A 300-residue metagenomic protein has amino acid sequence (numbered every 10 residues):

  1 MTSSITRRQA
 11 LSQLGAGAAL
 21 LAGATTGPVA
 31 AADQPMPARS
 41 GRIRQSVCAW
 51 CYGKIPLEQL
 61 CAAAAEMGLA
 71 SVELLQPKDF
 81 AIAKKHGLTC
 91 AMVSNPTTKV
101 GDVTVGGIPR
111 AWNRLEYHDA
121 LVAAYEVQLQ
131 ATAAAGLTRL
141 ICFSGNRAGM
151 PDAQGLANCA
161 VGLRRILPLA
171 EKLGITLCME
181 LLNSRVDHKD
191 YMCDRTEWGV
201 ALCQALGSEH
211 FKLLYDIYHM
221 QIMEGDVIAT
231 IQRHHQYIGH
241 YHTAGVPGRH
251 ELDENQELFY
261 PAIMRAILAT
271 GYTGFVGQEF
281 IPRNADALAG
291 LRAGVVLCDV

Functional and structural regions predicted by a protein language model:
T2-A65, G136-T138, C193-Y215, H219-V300: Histidine-acidic metal/acid-base catalytic patches
L14-A24, P37-R39, P109-K212, I222: Active-site acidic/histidine proton-transfer and metal-coordination neighborhood in alpha/beta enzyme cores
M36-C48, P96-R110, N146: N-terminal small/glycine-rich loop or linker at the start of catalytic domains across soluble metabolic enzymes
C51-G53, Q76-K78, P96-T98, N146-A148 (+4 more regions): Active-site-proximal loop/turn and secondary-structure-junction residues that shape catalytic pockets, frequently
L60-D79: Catalytic domains of carbohydrate-active enzymes, especially glycoside hydrolases
A81-S94: Short acidic, glycine/proline-enriched helix-loop-strand junctions
